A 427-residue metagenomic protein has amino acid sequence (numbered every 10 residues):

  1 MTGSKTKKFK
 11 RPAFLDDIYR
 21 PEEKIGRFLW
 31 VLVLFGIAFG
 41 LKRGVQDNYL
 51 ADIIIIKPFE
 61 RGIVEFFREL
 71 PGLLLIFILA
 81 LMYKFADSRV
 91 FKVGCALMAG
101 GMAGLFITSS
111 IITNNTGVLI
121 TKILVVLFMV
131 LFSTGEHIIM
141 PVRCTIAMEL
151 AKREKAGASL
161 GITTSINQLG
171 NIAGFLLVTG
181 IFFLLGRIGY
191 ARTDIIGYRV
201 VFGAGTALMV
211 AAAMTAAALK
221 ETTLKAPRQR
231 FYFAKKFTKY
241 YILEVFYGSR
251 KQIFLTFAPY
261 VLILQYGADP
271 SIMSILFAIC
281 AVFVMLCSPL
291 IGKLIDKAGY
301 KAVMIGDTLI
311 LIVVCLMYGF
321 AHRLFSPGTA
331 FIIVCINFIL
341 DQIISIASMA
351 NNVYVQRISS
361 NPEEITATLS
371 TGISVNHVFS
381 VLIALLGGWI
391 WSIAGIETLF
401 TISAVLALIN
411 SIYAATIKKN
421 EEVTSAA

Functional and structural regions predicted by a protein language model:
V33, G101, G117-I139, T329-I346: Hydrophobic core of transmembrane alpha-helices in multi-pass small-molecule transporters, especially MFS/SLC-type
V45-E60, T256-M273, V355-R357: Short amphipathic helix-loop junctions that connect adjacent transmembrane helices in Major Facilitator Superfamily/SLC
Q46, I138-A151, I346-S360: Intracellular juxtamembrane helix-capping segments at the cytosolic ends of symmetry-related transmembrane helices
L75-S88, F182, C287-Y300, W391-S392: Helix-to-loop junctions at the C-terminal end of transmembrane segments in multipass secondary transporters
A96-V118, I310-P327: C-terminal ends and interior cores of transmembrane alpha-helices in multi-pass membrane transporters/permeases
G161-T179, I373-I383: Glycine-rich segments within core transmembrane alpha-helices of 12-TM secondary carriers
G205-K225, Y413-K418: C-terminal membrane-cytosol helix-exit motif in multi-pass small-molecule transporters
A302-S348: C-terminal transmembrane helical hairpin of 12-TM major facilitator-type secondary transporters
